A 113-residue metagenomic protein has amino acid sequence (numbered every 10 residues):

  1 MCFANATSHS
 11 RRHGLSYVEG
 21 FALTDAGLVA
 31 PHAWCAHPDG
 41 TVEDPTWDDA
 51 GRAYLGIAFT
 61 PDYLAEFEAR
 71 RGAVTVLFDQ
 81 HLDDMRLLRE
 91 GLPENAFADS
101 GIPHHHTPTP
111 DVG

Functional and structural regions predicted by a protein language model:
M1-G113: A structural boundary/capping signal
